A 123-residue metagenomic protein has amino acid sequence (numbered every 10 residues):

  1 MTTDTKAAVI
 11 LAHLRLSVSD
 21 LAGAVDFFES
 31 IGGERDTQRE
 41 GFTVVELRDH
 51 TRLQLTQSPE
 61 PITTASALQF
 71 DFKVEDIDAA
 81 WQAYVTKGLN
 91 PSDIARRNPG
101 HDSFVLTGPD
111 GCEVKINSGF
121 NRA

Functional and structural regions predicted by a protein language model:
M1-A7, V85-A123: Vicinal oxygen chelate
M1-G23, L68-F70, F120-A123: N-terminal beta-strand motif that seeds the catalytic metal site of vicinal oxygen chelate
A8-V9, R15-L53: Core segments of cupin and vicinal oxygen chelate
G23-V25, I77-Q82: Short, conserved charged micro-motifs
E29-I31, Q82-K87: Short amphipathic alpha-helices in soluble, non-transmembrane regions that often serve as interface/regulatory elements
E34-A67, E113-G119: Conserved short beta-strand elements that form part of the metal-binding/catalytic scaffold of enzyme active sites
T43, L68, G100-F104: Short beta-strand micro-motifs in enzyme catalytic cores
R52, D71, S103-V105: Short hydrophobic/aromatic beta-strand element in the GNAT-like acyltransferase core that lines or flanks the acyl-donor
